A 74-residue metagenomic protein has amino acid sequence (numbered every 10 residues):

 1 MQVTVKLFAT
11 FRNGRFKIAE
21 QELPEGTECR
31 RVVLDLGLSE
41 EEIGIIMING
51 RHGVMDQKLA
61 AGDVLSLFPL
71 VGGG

Functional and structural regions predicted by a protein language model:
M1-G73: Ubiquitin-like/PB1-type beta-grasp interaction modules and other compact soluble beta-rich domains
